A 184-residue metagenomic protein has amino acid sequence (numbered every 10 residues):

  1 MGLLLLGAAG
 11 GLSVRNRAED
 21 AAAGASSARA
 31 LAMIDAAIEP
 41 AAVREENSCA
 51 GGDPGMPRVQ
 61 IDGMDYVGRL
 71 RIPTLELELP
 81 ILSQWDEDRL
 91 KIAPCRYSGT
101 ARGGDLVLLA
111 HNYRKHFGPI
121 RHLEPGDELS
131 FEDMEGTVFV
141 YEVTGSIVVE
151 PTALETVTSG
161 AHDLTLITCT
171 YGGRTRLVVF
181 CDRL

Functional and structural regions predicted by a protein language model:
G2-L184: Solvent-exposed, non-transmembrane regions of membrane-associated and secreted proteins
